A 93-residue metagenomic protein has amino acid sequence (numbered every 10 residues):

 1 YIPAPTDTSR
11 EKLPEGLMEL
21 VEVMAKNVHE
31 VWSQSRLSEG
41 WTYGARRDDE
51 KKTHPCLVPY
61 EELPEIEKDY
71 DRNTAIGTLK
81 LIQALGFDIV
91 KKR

Functional and structural regions predicted by a protein language model:
Y1-R93: Alpha-helical propensity feature that highlights long, continuous alpha-helices across diverse contexts
